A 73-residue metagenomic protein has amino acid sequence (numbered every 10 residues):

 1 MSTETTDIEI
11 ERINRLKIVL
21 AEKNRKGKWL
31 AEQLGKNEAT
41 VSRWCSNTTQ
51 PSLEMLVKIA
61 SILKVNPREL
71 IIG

Functional and structural regions predicted by a protein language model:
M1-K26: A short, Lys/Arg-rich alpha-helix, primarily the initiator
E22, Q33, I62: Residues within the alpha-helical elements of helix-turn-helix
R25, P51-E54: Residue-level signal for the short linker/turn that defines the boundary of a DNA-recognition helix
L30-A31, I59: Short alpha-helical "recognition helix" segments of helix-turn-helix
Q33, W44, G73: Residues in the recognition helix of alpha-helical DNA-binding motifs
K36-P51: Recognition helix of helix-turn-helix/homeodomain-like DNA-binding domains that insert into the DNA major groove
E54-E69: DNA major-groove recognition helix of helix-turn-helix/homeodomain DNA-binding modules
